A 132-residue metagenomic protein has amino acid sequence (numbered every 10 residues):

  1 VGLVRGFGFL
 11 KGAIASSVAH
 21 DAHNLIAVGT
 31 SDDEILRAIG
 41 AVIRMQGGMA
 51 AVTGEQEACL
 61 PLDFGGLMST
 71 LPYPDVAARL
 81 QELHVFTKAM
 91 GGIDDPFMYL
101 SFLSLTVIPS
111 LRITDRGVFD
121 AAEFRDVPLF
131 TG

Functional and structural regions predicted by a protein language model:
V1-G132: Active-site microenvironment of metallo-dependent hydrolases
